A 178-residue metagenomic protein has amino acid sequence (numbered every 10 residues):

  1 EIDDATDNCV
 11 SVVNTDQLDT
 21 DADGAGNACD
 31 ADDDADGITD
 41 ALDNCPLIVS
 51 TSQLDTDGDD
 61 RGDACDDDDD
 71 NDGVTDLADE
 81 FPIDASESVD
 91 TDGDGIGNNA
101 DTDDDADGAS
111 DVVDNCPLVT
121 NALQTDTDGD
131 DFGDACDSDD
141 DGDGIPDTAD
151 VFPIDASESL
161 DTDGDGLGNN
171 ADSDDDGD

Functional and structural regions predicted by a protein language model:
E1-D178: Extracellular calcium-associated, cysteine-rich motifs in secreted modular proteins
